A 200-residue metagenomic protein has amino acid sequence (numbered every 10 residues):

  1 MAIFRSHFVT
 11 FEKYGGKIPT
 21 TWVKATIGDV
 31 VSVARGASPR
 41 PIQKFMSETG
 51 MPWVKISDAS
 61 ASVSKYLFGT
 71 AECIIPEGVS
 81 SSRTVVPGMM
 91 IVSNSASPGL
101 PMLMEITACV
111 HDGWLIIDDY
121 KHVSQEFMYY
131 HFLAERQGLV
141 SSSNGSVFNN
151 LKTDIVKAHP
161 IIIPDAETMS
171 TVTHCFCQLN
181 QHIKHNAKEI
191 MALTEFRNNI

Functional and structural regions predicted by a protein language model:
M1-S38, I162, A166-T173, C177-I200: Non-catalytic DNA-recognition/assembly elements of restriction-modification systems
R5-S6, G28-S32, P52-K55, S93 (+2 more regions): Generic alpha-helical structural context detector
A25-K44, P52-P87, E105, V110-D112: Sequence-specific dsDNA recognition surfaces
I56, S80-N94, L100, K121-Y130: Polybasic, glycine- and aromatic-enriched phosphate-binding surface used to engage nucleic acids
A59-S60, A96-P98, G145: Short glycine-enriched loops at secondary-structure junctions
N94, A108-L115, G145-T173, C177: A short glycine-rich beta-alpha junction/loop motif
G99-E105: Short, Lys/Arg- and Gly-enriched loop/turn segments at beta-strand edges
S124-K157: Short, positively charged
